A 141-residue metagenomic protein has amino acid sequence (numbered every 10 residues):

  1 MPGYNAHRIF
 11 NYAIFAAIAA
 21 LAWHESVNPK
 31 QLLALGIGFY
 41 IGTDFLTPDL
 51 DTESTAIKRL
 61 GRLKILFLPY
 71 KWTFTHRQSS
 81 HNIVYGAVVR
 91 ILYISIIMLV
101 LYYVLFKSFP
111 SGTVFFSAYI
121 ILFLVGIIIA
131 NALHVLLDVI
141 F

Functional and structural regions predicted by a protein language model:
M1-F141: N-terminal membrane-targeting hydrophobic helices
